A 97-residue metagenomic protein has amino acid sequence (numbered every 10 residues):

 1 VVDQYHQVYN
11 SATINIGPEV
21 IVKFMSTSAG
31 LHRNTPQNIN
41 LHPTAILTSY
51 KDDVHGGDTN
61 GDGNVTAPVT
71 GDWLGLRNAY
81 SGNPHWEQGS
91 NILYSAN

Functional and structural regions predicted by a protein language model:
V1-N97: Beta-strand/loop edge motif enriched in small/polar residues
